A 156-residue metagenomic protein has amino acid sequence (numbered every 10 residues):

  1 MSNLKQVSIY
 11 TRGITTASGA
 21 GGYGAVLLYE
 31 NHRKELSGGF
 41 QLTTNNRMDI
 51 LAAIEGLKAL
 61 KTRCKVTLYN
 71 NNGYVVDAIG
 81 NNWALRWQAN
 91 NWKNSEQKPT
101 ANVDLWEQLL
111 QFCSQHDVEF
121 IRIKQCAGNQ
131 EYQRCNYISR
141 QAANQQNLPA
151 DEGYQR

Functional and structural regions predicted by a protein language model:
M1-R47, L51, K58-T62, Y137-Q141 (+1 more regions): RNase H-like nuclease fold core
G13-S18, L57-R134: RNase H catalytic domain
L51-A52, D104: Short, conserved clusters of charged catalytic residues that mark active-site and nucleotide-handling motifs
